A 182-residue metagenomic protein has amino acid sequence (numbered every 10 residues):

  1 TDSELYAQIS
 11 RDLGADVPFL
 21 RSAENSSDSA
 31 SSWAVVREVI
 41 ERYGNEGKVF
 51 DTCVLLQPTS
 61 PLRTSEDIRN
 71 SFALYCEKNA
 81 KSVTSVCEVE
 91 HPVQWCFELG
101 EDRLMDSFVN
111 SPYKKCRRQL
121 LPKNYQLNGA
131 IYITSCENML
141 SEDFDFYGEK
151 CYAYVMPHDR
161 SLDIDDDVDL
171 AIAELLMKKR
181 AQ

Functional and structural regions predicted by a protein language model:
T1-S3: Short beta-strand/loop segment that forms part of the nucleotide-sugar
L5-V54, L62-E66, N70: Short phosphate-binding loop-to-helix
I9, P18, F108, S141-E142 (+1 more regions): Residues that scaffold the ATP/ADP-binding catalytic core of kinase and kinase-like folds
E24-D28, H91-P92, D159-L162: A short acidic, often aromatic-flanked loop/helix-cap motif at beta-alpha or helix-coil junctions that lines enzyme
S29-A34, E38, P61-K150, Y154: Conserved core of the sugar-phosphate nucleotidyltransferase
G44-V49, K78-N79, E101-R103, Q182: Short, glycine- and charge-enriched coil/turn segments that flank and shape catalytic ligand pockets
A153-V155, D159-Q182: Hydrophobic helical membrane-anchoring modules
